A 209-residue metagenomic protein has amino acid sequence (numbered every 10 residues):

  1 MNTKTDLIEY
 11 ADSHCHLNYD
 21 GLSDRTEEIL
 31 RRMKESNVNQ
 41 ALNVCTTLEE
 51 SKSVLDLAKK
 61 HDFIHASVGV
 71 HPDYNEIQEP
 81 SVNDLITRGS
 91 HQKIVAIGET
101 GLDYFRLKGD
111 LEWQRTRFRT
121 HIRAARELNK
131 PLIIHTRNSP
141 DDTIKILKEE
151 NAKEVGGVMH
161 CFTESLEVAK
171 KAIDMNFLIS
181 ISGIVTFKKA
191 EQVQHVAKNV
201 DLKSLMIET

Functional and structural regions predicted by a protein language model:
M1-T209: Mid-domain alpha/beta scaffold segments of enzyme catalytic cores
